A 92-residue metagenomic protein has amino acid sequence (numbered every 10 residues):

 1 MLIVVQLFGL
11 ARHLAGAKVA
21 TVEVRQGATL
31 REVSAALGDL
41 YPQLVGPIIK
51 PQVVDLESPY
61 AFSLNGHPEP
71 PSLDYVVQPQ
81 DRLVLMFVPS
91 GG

Functional and structural regions predicted by a protein language model:
M1-G91: Ubiquitin-like/PB1-type beta-grasp interaction modules and other compact soluble beta-rich domains
